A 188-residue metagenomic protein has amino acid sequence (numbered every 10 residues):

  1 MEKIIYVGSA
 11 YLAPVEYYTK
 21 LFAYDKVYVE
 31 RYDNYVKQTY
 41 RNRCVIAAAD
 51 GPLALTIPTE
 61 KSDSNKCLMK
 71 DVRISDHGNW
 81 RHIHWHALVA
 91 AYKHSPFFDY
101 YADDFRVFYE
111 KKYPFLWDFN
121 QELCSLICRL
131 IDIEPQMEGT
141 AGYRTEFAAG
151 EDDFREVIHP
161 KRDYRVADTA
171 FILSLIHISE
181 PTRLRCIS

Functional and structural regions predicted by a protein language model:
M1-D33: Short, extreme N-terminal leader segments that mark the start of a protein/domain
V15, H82, H86, D118-S125: A structural signal for well-ordered alpha-helical segments within the folded catalytic domains of diverse enzymes
Y24-K26, A91, Q121, S125 (+2 more regions): N-terminal maturation segment of proteins
N34-Q38: Short gly/pro/ser/thr-enriched loop/turn and capping motifs at secondary-structure boundaries
T39-E110, P114: A basic- and aromatic-enriched beta-loop-alpha substructure that forms the phosphate/nucleotide- and DNA/RNA-contacting
F97-D152: Hydrophobic, aromatic-enriched interface-forming segments
G142-L175: PAPS-dependent sulfotransferase catalytic core
I176-S188: Single conserved hydrophobic/aromatic residue that forms the stacking wall/gate of nucleotide- or nucleobase-binding
